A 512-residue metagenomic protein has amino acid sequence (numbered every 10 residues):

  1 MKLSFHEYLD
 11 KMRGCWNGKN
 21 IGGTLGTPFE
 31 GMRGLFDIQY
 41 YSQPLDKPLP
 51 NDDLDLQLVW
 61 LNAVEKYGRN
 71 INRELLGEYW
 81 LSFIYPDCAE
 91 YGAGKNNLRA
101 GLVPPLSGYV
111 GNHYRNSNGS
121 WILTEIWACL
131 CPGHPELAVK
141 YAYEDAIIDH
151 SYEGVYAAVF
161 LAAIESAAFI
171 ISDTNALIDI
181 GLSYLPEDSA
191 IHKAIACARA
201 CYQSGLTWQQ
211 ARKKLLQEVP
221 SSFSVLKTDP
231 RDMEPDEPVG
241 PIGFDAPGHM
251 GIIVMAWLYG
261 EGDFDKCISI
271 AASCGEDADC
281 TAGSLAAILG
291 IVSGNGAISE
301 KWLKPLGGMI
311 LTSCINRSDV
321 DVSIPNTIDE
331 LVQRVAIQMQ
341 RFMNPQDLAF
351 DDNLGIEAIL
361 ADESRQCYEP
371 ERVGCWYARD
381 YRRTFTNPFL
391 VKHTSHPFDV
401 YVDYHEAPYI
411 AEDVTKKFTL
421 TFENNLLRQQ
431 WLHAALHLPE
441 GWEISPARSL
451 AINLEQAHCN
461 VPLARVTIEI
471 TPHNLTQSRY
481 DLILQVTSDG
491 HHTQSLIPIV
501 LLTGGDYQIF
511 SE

Functional and structural regions predicted by a protein language model:
K2-V59, L76-G77: An N-terminal structural lobe/cap that precedes and organizes the functional/catalytic core across diverse proteins
I21, L25, M32, F36-Y40 (+5 more regions): Catalytic phosphate/nucleotide-handling subdomain of diverse soluble enzymes
L98, L106-H113, I126-H134, Y143-I148 (+2 more regions): Accessory "access/gating" subregions that flank catalytic or transport cores
H192, R199-E234, P238-I242, N295-E412: Acidic, carboxylate-rich catalytic segments that either coordinate divalent cations
E412-L427: Short beta-strand elements of extracellular/lumenal beta-sandwich folds
R428-G441: Short acidic, flexible loop segments centered on an aromatic residue
W442, P446-T471: Intrinsically disordered, low-complexity Pro/Gly/Ser/Thr-rich segments with frequent PxxP/GP/PP motifs and embedded
H473-S511: Terminal connector regions
